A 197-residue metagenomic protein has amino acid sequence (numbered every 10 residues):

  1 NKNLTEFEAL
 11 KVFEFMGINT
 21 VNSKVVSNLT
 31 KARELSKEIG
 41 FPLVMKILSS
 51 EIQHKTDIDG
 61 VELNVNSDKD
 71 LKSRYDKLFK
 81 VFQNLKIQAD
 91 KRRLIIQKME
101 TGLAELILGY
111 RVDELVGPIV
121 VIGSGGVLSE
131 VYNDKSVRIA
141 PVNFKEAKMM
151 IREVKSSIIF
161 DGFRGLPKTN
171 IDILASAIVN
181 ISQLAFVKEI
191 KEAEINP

Functional and structural regions predicted by a protein language model:
N1-P197: ATP-dependent carboxylate/acyl-activation modules
